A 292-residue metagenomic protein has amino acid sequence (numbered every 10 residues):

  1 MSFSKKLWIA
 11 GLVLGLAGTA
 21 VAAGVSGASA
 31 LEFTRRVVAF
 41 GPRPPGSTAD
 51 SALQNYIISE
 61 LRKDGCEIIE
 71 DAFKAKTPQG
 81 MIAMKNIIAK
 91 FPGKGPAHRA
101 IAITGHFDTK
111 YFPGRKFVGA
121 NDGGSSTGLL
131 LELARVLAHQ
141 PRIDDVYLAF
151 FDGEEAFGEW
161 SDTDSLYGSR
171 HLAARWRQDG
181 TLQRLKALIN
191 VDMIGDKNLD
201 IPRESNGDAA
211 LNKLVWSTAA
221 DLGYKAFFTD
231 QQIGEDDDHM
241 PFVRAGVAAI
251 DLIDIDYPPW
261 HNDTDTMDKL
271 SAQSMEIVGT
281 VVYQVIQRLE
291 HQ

Functional and structural regions predicted by a protein language model:
A10-A17: Bacterial N-terminal signal peptides
A20-G24, A28: Boundary at the C-terminal end of the N-terminal hydrophobic targeting segment
S29-R36, A52-Y56, E60-K63, I68 (+9 more regions): Extracytoplasmic/secreted proteins, especially bacterial periplasmic and envelope-associated proteins
E32, R36-P96: A non-catalytic alpha/beta surface segment that caps or lines the substrate-entry region of metallo-dependent hydrolase
F33-R43, F112, K197-N198, H261-D263: Acidic/histidine-rich, surface-exposed loop or edge segments in extracytoplasmic proteins
V37, D71-F73, F91-G93, T104-D108 (+5 more regions): Active-site-proximal beta-strand/loop segments in catalytic clefts of secreted hydrolases
A49, K74-K76, A187, I194-Q292: Active-site-adjacent substrate-binding region of metalloamidase/peptidase-like peptide-processing proteins
G114-W216, G234: Acidic/histidine-rich catalytic neighborhood of metal-dependent amide-processing enzymes
